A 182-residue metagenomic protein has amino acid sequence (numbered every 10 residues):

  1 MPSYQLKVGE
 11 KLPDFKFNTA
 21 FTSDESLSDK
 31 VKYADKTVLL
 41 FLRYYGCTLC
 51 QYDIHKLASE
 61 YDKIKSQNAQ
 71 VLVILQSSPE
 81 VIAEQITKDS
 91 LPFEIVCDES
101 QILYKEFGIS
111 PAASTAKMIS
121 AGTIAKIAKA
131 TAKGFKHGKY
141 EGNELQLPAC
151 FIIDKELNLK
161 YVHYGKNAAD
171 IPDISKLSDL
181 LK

Functional and structural regions predicted by a protein language model:
M1-D29: N-terminal "domain-start" segment that seeds a small globular fold
L12-P13, V38, L147-A149: Short loop/turn microsegments at loop-to-beta-strand junctions
L27-L57: Short active-site neighborhood of thiol/selenol oxidoreductases, capturing the structured segment around
R43, Q76, K155: Cofactor-binding loop segments of dinucleotide-utilizing enzymes, especially the Rossmann-like FAD- and NAD(P)+-binding
D53-E106: Structural microenvironment flanking redox-active thiols in thiol-disulfide oxidoreductases
D98-A169: Thiol/selenol-based redox catalytic cores and closely related redox-interacting motifs
A168-K182: A short, polar/charged loop-to-alpha-helix boundary motif
